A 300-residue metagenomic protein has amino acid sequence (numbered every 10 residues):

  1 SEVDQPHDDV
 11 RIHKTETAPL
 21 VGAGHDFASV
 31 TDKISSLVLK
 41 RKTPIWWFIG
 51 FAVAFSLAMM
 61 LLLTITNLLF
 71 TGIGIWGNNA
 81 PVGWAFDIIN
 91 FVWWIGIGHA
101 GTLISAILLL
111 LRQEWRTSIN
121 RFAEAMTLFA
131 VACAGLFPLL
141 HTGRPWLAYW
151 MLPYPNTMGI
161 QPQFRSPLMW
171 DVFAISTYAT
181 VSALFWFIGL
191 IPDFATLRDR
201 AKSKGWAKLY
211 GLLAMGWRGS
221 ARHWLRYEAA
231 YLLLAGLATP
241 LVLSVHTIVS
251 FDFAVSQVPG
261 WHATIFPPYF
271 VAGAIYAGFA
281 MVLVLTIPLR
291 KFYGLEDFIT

Functional and structural regions predicted by a protein language model:
E2-G24, I65-W84, F91-A221, Y231-A238: Transmembrane-helix bundle segments that line or gate the permeation/cavity pathway in multi-pass membrane proteins
E2-T64: Hydrophobic alpha-helical membrane-insertion signals
F27, T31, A100, P145-W146 (+3 more regions): Alpha-helix initiation and N-capping motif
L37-K40, P44-I65, N156-I160, F164-T300: Long, contiguous internal "core" modules enriched in hydrophobic/ aromatic residues
G77-V92, W261-G273: Transmembrane alpha-helix entry/boundary detector in multi-pass membrane proteins
